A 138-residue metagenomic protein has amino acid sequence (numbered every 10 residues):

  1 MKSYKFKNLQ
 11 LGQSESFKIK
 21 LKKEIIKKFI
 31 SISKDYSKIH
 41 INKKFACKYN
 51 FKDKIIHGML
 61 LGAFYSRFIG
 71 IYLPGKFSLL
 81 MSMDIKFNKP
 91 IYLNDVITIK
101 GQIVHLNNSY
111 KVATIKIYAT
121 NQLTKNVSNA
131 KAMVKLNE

Functional and structural regions predicted by a protein language model:
M1-S14, K18, I91-E138: HotDog/MaoC-like acyl-thioester-processing domains
M1-S78: Hot-dog-fold acyl-thioester-processing enzymes
K28, F45, M81, Y110-K111 (+1 more regions): Sparse recognition of residues in long alpha-helices and their boundaries
K48-I56, G62-I103, V112, K131: Hydrophobic beta-strand-centered segment that forms part of the acyl-chain substrate-binding groove
